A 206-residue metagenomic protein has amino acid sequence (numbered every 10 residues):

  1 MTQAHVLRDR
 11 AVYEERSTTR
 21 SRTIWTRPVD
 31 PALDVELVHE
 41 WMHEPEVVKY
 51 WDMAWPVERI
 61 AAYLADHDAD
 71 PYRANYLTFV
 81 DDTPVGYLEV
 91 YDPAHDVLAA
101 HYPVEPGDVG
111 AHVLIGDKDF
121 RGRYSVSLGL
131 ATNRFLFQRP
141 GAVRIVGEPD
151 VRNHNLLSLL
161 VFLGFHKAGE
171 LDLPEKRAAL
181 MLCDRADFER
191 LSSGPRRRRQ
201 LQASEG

Functional and structural regions predicted by a protein language model:
M1-A32, E189-G206: Conserved N-terminal entry element of GNAT/NAT acetyltransferase domains
E40-A54: Helix-loop element at the rim of GNAT/NAT acetyltransferase active sites that forms part of the acceptor-substrate
A54-N75: Active-site rim helix/loop that mediates acceptor-substrate recognition in acyltransferases
A69-D108, L114-F120: Acetyl-CoA-dependent GNAT
D92-A94, E148, H166-L180: Conserved catalytic-core motifs of GNAT/GCN5-like acyltransferases
G122-Q138, S158, F162: Conserved acetyl-CoA-binding loop-helix of GNAT-fold acetyltransferases
Q138-P149: Conserved GNAT acetyl-CoA-binding A-motif
V151-G169: Conserved active-site alpha-helix within GNAT-family acetyltransferase domains
